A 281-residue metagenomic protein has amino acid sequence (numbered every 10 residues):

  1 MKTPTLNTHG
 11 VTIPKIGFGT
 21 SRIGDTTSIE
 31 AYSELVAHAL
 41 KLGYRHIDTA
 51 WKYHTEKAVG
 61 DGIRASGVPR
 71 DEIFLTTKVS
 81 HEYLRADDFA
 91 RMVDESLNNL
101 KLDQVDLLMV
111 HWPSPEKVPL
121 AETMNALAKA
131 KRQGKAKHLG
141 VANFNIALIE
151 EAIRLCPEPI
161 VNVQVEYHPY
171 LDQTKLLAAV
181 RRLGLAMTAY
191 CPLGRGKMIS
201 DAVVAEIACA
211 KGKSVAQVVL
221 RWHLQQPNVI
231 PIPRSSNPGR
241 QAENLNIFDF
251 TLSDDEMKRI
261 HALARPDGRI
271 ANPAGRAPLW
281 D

Functional and structural regions predicted by a protein language model:
M1-I73, L279-W280: N-terminal binding-site loop/beta-alpha segment at the start of enzyme catalytic domains that lines or forms
P4, H81, P113-D281: Beta/alpha (TIM)-barrel catalytic core signal, keyed to glycine-rich beta->alpha loops juxtaposed to Asp/Glu that bind
I16-E30, K78-D87, E116-K117: Active-site mouth loops of central-metabolism enzymes
T26-L40, R85-L100, A147-E150, L171-D172: Short, acidic/polar
L40-K41, F89-V110, K129-Q133, L155: CE4/NodB-like, metal-dependent polysaccharide N-deacetylase domain that modifies extracellular/periplasmic N-acetylated
H46, Q104-L107, H138, N162: Residues at the N-termini of beta-strands
K57-R64, V93-L97, L127, I149: Short, well-ordered amphipathic alpha-helices
R70-L84, D106-P113, N143, Y167: A short, structured active-site edge motif that brings together acidic residues
